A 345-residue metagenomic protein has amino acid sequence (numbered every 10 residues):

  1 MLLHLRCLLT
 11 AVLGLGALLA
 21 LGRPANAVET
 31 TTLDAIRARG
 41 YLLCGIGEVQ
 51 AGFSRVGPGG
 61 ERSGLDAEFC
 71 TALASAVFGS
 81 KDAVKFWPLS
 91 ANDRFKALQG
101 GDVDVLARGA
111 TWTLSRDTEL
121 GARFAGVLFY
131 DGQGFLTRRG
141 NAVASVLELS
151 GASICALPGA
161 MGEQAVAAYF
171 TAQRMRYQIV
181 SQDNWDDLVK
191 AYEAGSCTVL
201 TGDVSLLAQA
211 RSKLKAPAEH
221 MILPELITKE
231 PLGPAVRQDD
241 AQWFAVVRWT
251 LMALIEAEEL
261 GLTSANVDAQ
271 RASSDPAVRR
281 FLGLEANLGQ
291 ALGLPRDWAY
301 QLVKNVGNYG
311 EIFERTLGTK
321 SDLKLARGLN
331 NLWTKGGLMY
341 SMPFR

Functional and structural regions predicted by a protein language model:
L8-A20: Bacterial N-terminal signal peptides
L21-A27: Sec/Tat signal peptide C-region and signal peptidase I cleavage site
V28-G109, L284, L292-N305, Y309 (+2 more regions): Extracytoplasmic small-molecule ligand-binding "clamshell" domains of the periplasmic binding protein/Venus flytrap
R37-A38, A74-G79, Q99-V103, G140 (+6 more regions): Sec-exported extracytoplasmic/periplasmic mature domains
L43-G52, R62-V77, T111, D131-D187: Bilobed "Venus flytrap"/periplasmic-binding protein-like clamshell domains and structurally analogous long
G57-G59, T71-A83, F124-G126, G162-S181 (+3 more regions): Ligand-binding cleft/hinge of the Venus flytrap
E68-T71, S75-V77, R139-V143, L147-E148 (+5 more regions): Extended ligand-binding regions for polar small-molecule ligands
T71, S75, G79, A83-E148 (+3 more regions): Acidic, polar ligand-binding/catalytic clefts
